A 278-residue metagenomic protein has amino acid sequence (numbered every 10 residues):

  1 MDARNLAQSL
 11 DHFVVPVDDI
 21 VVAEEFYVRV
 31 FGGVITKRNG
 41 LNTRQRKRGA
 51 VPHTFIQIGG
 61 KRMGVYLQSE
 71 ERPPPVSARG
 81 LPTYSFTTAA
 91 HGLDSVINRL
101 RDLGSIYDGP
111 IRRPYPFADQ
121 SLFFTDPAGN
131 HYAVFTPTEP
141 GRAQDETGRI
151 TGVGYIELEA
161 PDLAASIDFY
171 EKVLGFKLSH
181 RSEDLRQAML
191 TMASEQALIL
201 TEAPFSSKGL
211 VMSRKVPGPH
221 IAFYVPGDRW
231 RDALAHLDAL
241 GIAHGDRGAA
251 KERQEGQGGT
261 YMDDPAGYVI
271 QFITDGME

Functional and structural regions predicted by a protein language model:
M1-E24, T83-Y84, P137-I167, S179 (+2 more regions): N-terminal beta-strand motif that seeds the catalytic metal site of vicinal oxygen chelate
M1-L6, H12, I97-R149, L234-E278: Vicinal oxygen chelate
N5-A7, V14-M63, E157-P204: Core segments of cupin and vicinal oxygen chelate
S9-D18, T54-Q57, P74-R99, Q120-T125 (+5 more regions): Vicinal oxygen chelate
S9-P16, V22-P114, A118: Ordered, small/hydrophobic-rich secondary-structure cores
T43-R44, V65-P74, E139-Q144, F205-L210 (+1 more regions): A short, acidic/glycine-rich surface segment
R48, G154, A164-I167, E171-K251 (+1 more regions): Structured core of small recognition/catalytic domains
G64-L67, A133, L198-T201, I270-Q271: Conserved beta-strand in the GNAT
